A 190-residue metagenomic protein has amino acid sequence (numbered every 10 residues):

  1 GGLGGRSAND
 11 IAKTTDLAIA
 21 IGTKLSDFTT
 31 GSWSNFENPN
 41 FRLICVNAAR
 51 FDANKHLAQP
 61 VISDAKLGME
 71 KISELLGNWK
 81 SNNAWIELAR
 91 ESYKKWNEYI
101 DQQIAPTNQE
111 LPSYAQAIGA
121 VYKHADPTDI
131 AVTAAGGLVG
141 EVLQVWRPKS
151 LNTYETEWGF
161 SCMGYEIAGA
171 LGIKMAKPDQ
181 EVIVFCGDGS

Functional and structural regions predicted by a protein language model:
G1, N9-T14, A53-N54, I62 (+2 more regions): Thiamine diphosphate
G2-A89: Glycine-rich, acidic loop regions that bind phosphate or pyrophosphate groups
D16-A18, R42-L43, T128-A131, E181-I183: Beta-sheet entry/capping signal
A20-G22, V46, V132-G136, E157 (+1 more regions): Generic beta-strand/beta-sheet core signal
A48-F51, I100, E181: Generic signal for short, ordered secondary-structure residues within or immediately flanking folded domains
Y93-D179: Active-site diphosphate/adenylate-binding microenvironment
